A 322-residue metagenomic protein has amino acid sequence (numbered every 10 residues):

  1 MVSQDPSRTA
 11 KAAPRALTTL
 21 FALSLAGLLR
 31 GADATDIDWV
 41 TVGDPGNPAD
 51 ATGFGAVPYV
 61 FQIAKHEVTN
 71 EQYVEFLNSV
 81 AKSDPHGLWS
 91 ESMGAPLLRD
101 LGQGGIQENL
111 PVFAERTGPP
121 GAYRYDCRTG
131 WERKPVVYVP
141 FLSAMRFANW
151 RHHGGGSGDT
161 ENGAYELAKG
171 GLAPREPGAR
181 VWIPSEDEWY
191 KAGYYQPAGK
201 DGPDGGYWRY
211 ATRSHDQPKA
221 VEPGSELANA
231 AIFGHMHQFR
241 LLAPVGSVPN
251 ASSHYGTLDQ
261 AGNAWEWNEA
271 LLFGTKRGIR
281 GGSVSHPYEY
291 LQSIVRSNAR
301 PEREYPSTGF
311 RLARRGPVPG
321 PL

Functional and structural regions predicted by a protein language model:
M1-P14: N-terminal secretory signal peptides that target proteins for export/translocation
A16-G27: Bacterial N-terminal signal peptides
G31-D33, S247-S253, L272-L322: Disulfide-stabilized, aromatic/cysteine-rich ligand-recognition loop
D38-G46: Mature N-terminal segment immediately following signal peptide/propeptide cleavage in secreted/periplasmic
N47-A64, D126, V221-F233, E289-R303: Short, polar loop/linker segments at the starts of domains and inter-domain junctions
A49, G55-A56, Q62-E186, A192-V221 (+1 more regions): Active-site microenvironments of metalloenzymes and redox enzymes
E132, G170-W182, P223-A261, S297-R300: Short, well-ordered junction/capping motifs at the entry into regular secondary structure
A261-L271: Active-site-proximal beta-strands of protease catalytic cores
